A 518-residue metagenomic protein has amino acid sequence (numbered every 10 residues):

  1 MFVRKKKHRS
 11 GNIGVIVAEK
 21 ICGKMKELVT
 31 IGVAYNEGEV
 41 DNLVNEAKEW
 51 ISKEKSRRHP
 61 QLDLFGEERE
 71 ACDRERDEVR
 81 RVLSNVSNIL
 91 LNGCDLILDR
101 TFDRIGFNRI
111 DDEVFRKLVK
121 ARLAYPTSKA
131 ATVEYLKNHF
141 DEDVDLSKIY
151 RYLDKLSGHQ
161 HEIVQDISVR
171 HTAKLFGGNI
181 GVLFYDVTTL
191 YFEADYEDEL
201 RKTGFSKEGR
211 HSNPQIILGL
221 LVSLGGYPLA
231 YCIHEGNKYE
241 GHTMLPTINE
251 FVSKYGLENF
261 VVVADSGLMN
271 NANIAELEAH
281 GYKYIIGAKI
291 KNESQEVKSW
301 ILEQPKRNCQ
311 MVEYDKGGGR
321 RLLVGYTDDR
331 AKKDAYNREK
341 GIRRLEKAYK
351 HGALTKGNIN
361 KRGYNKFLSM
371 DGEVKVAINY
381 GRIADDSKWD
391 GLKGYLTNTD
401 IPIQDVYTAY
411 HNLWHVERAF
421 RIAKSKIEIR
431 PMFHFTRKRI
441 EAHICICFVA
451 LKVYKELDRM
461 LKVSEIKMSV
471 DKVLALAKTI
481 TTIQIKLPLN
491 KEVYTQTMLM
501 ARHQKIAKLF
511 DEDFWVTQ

Functional and structural regions predicted by a protein language model:
M1-E113: Conserved glycine(s) in the ABC-transporter nucleotide-binding domain "signature"
F2-R4, N12-I13, K24-M25, L98-Q518: Anion-binding and metal-coordination hotspots
